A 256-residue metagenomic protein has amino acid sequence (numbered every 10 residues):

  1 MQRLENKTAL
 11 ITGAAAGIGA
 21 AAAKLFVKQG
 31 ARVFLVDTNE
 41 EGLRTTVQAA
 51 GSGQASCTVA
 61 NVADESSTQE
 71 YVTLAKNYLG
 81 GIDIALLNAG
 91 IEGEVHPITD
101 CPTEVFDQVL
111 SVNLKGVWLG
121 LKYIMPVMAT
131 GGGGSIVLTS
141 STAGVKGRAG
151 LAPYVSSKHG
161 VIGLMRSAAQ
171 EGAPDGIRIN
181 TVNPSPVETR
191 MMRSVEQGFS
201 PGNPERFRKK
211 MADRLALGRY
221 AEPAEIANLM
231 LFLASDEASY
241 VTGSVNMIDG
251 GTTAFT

Functional and structural regions predicted by a protein language model:
R3-F34: Canonical Rossmann dinucleotide-binding motif of NAD(H)/NADP(H)-dependent dehydrogenases/reductases, specifically
E92-V95, K146, L231, T242-T256: Short C-terminal tail/terminal secondary-structure segment of NAD(P)H-dependent dehydrogenase/reductase domains
H96-I98, P102-L110, F207, M211: Substrate-binding pocket helix/loop in short-chain dehydrogenase/reductase
L121, S157, M165: Active-site helix of classical SDR
P126, Q170-P174, S239: Alpha-helical segment proximal to the catalytic Tyr-Lys
S141: Residue(s) in the substrate-gating loop at a strand-loop-helix junction that position the organic substrate next
T181, N203-E237, V241, I248-G250: C-terminal helical subdomain
